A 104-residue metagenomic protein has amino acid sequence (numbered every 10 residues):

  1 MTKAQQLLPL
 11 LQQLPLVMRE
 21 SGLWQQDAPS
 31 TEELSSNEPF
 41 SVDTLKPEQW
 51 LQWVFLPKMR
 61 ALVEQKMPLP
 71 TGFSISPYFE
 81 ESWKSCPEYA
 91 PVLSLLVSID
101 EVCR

Functional and structural regions predicted by a protein language model:
T2-L34, E38, F73-S76, K84-I99: N-terminal intrinsically disordered, cationic/polar leader segments that include organellar targeting peptides
M18-S21, P47, M67: A generic short-segment signal for beta-strand/edge and adjacent turn/coil regions
E38-Q52: Amphipathic, interaction-prone secondary-structure segments
L51-Y78: Mid-chain, well-packed structural core segment of small domains
D100-R104: Short hydrophobic/aromatic patches at helix-to-coil boundaries
